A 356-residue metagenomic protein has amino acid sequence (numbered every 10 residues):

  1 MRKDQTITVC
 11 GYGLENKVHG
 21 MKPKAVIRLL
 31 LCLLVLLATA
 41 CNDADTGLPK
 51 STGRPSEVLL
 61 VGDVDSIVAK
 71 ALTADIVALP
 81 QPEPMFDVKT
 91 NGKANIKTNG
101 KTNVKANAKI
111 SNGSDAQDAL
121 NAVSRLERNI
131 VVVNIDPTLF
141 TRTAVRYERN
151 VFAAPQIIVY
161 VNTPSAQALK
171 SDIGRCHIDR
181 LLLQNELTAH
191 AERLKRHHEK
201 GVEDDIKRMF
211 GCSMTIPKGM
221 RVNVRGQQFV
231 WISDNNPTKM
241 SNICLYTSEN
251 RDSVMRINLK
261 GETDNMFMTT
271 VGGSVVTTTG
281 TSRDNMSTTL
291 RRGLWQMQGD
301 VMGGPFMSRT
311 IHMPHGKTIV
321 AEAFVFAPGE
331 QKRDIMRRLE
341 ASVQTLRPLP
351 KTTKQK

Functional and structural regions predicted by a protein language model:
M1-A25: N-terminal secretory signal peptides that target proteins for export/translocation
K24-C32: Sec-dependent signal peptide recognition, specifically the positively charged N-region followed immediately by
L37-A40: C-terminal motif of bacterial Sec signal peptides marking the signal peptidase cleavage site
A44-D45, E57-D63, P217-M266, Q298: Secretory pathway targeting signatures of secreted, lumenal, and periplasmic proteins
A44-P155: Start-of-domain marker
K105-V161, A166-Q167, D264-I319, E330-K332 (+2 more regions): Signature of long, low-cysteine stretches enriched in small and polar/charged residues
A154, C176, L182, E186-K239: Acidic/His-rich structured neighborhood in mature extracellular/periplasmic domains
A168-R193, M214, M220, V320-K356: Surface-exposed amphipathic alpha-helical segments
